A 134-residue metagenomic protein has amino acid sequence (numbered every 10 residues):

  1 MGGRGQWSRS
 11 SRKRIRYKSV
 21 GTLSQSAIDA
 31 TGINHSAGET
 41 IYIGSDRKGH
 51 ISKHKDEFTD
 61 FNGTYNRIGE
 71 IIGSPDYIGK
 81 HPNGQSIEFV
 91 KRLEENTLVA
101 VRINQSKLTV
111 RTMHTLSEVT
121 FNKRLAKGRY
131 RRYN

Functional and structural regions predicted by a protein language model:
M1-N134: Ribonuclease/tRNase effector modules and their secretory precursors
